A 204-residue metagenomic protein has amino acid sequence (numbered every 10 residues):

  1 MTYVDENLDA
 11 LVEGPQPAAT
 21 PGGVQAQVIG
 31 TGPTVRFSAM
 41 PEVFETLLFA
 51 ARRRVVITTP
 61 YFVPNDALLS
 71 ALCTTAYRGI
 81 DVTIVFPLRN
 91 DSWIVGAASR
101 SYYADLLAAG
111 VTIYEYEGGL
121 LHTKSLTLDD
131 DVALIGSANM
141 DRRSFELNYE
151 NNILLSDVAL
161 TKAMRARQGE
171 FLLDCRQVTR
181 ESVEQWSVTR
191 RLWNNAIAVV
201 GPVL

Functional and structural regions predicted by a protein language model:
M1-L204: Charged, low-complexity intrinsically disordered terminal segments
